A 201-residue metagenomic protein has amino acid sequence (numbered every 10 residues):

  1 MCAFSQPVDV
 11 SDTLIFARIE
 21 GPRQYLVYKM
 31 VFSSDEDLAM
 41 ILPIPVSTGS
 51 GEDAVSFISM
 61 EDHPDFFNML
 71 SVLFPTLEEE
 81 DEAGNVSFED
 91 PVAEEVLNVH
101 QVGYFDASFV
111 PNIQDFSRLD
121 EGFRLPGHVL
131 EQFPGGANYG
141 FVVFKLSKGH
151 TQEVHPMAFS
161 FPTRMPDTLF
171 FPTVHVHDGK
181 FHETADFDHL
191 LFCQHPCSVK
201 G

Functional and structural regions predicted by a protein language model:
M1-C2, H63-D90: Short, basic/low-complexity N-terminal boundary segments at the transition from targeting/disordered tails
M1-S11, E20, H128-G201: Accessory, solvent-exposed terminal regions and/or long lumenal/extracellular loops of proteins
S5-E20, Y25, N85-E95: Short, compositionally biased low-complexity segments enriched in polar/charged residues
I19, Q101-V102: Generic beta-strand structural signal
I19-S71, P126-G140: Surface-exposed, glycine/proline- and aromatic-rich loop segments on solvent-exposed faces across compartments
V27, Y104-P111: Short hydrophobic-aromatic micro-motifs
A83-H100, F109-S147: Covalent nucleotidyltransferase core used to form phosphodiester bonds in nucleic acids
